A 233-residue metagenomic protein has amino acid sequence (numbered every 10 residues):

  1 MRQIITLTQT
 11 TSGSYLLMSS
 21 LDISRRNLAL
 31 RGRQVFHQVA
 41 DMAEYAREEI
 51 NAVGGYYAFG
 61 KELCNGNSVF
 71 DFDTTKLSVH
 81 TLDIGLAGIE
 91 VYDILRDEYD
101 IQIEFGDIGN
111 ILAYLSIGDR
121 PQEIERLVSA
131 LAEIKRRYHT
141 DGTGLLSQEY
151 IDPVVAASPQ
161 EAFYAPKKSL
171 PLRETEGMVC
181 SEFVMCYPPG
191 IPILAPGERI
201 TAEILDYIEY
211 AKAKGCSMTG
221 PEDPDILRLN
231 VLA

Functional and structural regions predicted by a protein language model:
M1-K76: Active-site C-terminal subdomain of aminotransferase-like
S14, L63, A202-I204, L229 (+1 more regions): Short, structured coil/loop segments at alpha-helix boundaries
I23, N27, A43-E44, I117-G118 (+3 more regions): Charge-rich, low-complexity amphipathic helices in intrinsically disordered tails/linkers adjacent to domains
E44-Y45, I50-G220: Conserved C-terminal alpha-helix-loop-beta "cap" of PLP-dependent enzymes that closes/shapes the active-site mouth
S217-A233: Charge-dense polyanion-binding interfaces
